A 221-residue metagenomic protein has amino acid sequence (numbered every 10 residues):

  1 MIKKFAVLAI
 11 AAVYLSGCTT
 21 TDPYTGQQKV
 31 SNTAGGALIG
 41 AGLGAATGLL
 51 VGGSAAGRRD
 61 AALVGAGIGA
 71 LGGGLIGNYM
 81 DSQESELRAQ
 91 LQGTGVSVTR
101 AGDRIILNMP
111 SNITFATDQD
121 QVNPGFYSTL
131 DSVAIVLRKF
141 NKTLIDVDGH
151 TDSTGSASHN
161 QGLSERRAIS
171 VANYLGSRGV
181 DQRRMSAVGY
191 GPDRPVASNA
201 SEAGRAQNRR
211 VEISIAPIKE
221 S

Functional and structural regions predicted by a protein language model:
M1-A6: Bacterial N-terminal signal peptides that target proteins for export
V13-G17: C-terminal motif of bacterial Sec signal peptides marking the signal peptidase cleavage site
T21-E86: Short, low-complexity, glycine-enriched hydrophobic/amphipathic alpha-helices that associate with lipid bilayers
G42, Q83, L87, F126-T129 (+4 more regions): Stable alpha-helical elements in mature extracytoplasmic
G73-G77, T114-V122, A157-N160: Second-shell loop/turn segments in exported
M80-N112: Amphipathic, membrane-active segments
Q90, F115-G149, N173-G176, A206-N208 (+1 more regions): Periplasmic peptidoglycan-binding/anchoring modules of Gram-negative envelope and division proteins
D148-E220: Periplasmic OmpA-like peptidoglycan-binding domain that tethers envelope proteins to the cell wall
